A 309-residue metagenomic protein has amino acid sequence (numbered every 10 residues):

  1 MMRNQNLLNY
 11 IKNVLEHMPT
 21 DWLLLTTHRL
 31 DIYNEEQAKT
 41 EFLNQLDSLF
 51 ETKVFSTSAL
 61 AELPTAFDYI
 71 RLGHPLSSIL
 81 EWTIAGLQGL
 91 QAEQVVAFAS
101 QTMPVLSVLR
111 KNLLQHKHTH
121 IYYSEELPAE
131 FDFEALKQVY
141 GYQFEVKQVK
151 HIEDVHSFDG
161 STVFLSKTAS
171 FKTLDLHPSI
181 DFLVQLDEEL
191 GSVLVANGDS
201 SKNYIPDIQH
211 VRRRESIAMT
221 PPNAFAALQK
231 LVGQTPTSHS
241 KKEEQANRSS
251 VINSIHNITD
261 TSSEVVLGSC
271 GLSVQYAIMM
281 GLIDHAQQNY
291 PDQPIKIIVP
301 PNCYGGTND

Functional and structural regions predicted by a protein language model:
M2-L106, R110-D309: Conserved N-terminal alpha-helix of the aminotransferase class I/II PLP-enzyme fold
